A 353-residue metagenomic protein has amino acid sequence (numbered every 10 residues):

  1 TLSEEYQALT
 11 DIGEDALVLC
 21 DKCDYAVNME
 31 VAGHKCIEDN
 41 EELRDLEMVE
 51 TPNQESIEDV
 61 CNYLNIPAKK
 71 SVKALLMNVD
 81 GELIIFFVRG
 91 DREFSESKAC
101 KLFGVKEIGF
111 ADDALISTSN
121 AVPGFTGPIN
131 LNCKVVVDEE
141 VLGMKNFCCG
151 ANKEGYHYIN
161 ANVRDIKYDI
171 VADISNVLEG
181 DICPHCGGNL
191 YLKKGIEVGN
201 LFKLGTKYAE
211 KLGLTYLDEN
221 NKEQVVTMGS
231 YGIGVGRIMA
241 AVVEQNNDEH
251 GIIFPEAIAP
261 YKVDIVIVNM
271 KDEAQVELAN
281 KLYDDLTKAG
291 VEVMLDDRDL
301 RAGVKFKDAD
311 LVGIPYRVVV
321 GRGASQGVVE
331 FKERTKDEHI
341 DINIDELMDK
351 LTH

Functional and structural regions predicted by a protein language model:
T1-H353: NTP/phosphate- and nucleic-acid-binding module
